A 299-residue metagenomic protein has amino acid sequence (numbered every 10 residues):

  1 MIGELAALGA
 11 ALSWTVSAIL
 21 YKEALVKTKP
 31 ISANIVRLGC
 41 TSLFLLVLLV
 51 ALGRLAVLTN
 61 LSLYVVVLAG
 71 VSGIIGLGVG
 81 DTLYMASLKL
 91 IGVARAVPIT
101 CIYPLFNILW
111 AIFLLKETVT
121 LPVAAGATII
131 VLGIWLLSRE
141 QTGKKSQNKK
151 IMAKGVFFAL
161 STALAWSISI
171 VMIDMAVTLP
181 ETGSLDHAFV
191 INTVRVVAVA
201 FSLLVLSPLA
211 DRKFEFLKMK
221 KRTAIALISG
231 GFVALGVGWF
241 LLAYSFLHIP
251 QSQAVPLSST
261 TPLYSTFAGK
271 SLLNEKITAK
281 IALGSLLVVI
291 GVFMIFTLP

Functional and structural regions predicted by a protein language model:
M1-L12, L105-L164, I168, K270 (+1 more regions): Juxtamembrane helix-loop boundary signature in multi-pass membrane transporters
M1-S13, Y21-S32, V36-V71, D81-I91 (+7 more regions): Membrane-interface interhelical linkers
G9, V36-R37, I99-I102, L121-A125 (+3 more regions): Hydrophobic core positions of alpha-helical segments in small-molecule transporters and transporter systems
T15, L46, I74-G78, P104-L109 (+6 more regions): Hydrophobic/small/kink-forming positions within alpha-helical transmembrane segments of polytopic membrane proteins
A18-K22, Y84-M85, A96, N107 (+5 more regions): Interfacial helix-capping/hinge residues at the ends of transmembrane alpha-helices
A33-N34, A96, I191: Juxtamembrane helix-start motifs in multi-pass secondary transporters
C40-F44, I99-F113, T128, A198 (+4 more regions): Alpha-helical transmembrane segments of compact multi-pass small-molecule transporters, enriched in specific families
S72, E117-I130, D186-V199: Alpha-helical transmembrane segments
